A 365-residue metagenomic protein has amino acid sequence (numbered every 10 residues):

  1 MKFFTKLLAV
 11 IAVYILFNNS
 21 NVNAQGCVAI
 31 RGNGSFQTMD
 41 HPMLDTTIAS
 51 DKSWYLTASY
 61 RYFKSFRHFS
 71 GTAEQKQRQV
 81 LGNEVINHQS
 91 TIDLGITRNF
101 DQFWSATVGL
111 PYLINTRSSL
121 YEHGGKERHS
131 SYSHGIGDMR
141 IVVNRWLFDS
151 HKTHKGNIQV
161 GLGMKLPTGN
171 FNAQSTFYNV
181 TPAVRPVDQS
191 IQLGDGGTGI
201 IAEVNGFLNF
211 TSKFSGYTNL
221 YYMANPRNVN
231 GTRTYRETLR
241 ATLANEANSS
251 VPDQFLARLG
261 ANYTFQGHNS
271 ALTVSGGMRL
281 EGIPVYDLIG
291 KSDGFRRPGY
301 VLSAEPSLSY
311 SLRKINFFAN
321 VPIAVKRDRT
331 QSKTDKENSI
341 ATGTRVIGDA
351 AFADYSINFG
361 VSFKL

Functional and structural regions predicted by a protein language model:
M1-C27: Bacterial Sec-dependent N-terminal signal peptides
Q25-V28, L44-S53, S65-R67, F103 (+5 more regions): Short loop/turn motifs that connect adjacent beta-strands in outer-membrane beta-barrel proteins
V28-I30, Y62-T91, S190: Surface-exposed strand-loop-strand hairpins of Gram-negative outer-membrane beta-barrel proteins
D45-T46, A58-Y60, L94-R98, V108 (+9 more regions): Residues on the lipid-exposed face of transmembrane beta-strands in outer-membrane beta-barrel proteins
K52, H88-I92, S133-M139, G156 (+5 more regions): Residues that define the transmembrane beta-barrel architecture of outer-membrane proteins
Y60-F66, L110-T116, L147, M164-N170 (+7 more regions): Transmembrane beta-strands of outer-membrane beta-barrel pores
F69-R78, N228-L365: Outer membrane beta-barrel transmembrane domains
N115-S250: Outer-membrane pore/translocation modules
